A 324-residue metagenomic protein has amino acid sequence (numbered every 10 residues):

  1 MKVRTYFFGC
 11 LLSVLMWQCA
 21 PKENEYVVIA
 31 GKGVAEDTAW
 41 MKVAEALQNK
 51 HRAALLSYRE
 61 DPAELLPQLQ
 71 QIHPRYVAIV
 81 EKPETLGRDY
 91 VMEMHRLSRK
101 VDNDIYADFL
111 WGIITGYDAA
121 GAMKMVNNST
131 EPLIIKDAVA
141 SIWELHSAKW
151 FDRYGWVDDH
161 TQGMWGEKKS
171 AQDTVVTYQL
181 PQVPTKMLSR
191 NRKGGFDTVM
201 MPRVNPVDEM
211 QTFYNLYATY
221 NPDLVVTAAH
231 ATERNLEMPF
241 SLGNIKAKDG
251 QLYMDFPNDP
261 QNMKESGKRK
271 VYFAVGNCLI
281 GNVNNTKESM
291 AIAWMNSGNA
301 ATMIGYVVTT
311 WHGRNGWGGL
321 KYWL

Functional and structural regions predicted by a protein language model:
M1-F7: Bacterial N-terminal signal peptides that target proteins for export
F7-F8, L65: Generic detector of short alpha-helix boundary/capping microenvironments and adjacent low-complexity segments
G9-L15: Bacterial N-terminal signal peptides
K22-L324: Cysteine-dependent hydrolase recognition
